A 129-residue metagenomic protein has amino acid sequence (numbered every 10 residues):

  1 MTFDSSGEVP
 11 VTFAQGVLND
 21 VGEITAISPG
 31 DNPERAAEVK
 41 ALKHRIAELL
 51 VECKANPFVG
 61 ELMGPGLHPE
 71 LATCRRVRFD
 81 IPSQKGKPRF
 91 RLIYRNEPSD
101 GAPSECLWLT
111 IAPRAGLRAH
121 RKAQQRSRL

Functional and structural regions predicted by a protein language model:
M1-E8, A72, R78-L129: Enriched for short, Lys/Arg-rich terminal
M1-V51: Arg/Lys-rich, positively charged N-terminal/basic patches that mediate binding to nucleic acids
L18-V21, H68-E70, G116-L117: A short acidic, often aromatic-flanked loop/helix-cap motif at beta-alpha or helix-coil junctions that lines enzyme
E34, E38-A41, A55, P69 (+1 more regions): Generic, well-ordered alpha-helical segments
V51-Q84: A short, surface-exposed loop/turn module that caps and links secondary-structure elements
